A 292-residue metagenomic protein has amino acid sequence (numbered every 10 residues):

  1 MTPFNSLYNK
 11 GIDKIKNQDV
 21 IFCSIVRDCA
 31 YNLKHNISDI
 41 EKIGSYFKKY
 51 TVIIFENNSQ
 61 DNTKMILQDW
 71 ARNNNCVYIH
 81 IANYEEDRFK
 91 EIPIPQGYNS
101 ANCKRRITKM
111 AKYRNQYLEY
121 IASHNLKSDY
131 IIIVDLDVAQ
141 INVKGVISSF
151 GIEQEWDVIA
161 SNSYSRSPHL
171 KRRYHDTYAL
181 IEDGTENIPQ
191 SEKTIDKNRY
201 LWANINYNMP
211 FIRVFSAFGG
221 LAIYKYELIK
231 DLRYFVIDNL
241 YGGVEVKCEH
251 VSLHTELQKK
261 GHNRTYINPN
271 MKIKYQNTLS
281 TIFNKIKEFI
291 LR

Functional and structural regions predicted by a protein language model:
M1-K42: N-proximal low-complexity "stem/linker" segments adjacent to membrane-targeting elements
D19-I21, T51, S252: Cell-envelope/extracellular polymer assembly enzymes that use nucleotide-activated donors
S38-K49, S59: Short, acidic, metal-binding catalytic loop of nucleotide-sugar glycosyltransferases
F55-I66, N83-R88: A conserved acidic beta->alpha catalytic loop
N62, A111, N115, E119 (+1 more regions): Acidic donor-binding/catalytic loop of UDP-sugar-dependent glycosyltransferases, especially processive GT2
W70-S128: Active-site-proximal specificity loops/subdomain of glycosyltransferases
V138-V236: Conserved catalytic core of nucleotide-sugar-dependent glycosyltransferases
A203-R292: C-terminal catalytic/acceptor-binding lobe
